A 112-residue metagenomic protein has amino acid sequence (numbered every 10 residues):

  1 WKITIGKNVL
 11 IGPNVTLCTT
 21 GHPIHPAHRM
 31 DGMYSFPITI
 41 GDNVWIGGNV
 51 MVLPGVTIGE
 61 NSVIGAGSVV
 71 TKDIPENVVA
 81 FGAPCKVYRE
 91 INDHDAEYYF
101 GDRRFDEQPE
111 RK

Functional and structural regions predicted by a protein language model:
W1-I3, S68, E76-V78, K86: Glycine-centered loop/turn positions within well-structured domains that cap or flank conserved ligand/cofactor-binding
W1-T57, A83, E90-N92, A96-Y99: Flexible, glycine/small-residue-enriched loop-and-beta-strand segment within the central core of proteins
G6-G12, N61, G65-G67, N77: Outer-envelope exported proteins of Gram-negative bacteria
W45, V63, V79-F81: Short-chain dehydrogenase/reductase
G48-K72: Beta-rich strand-turn-strand
K72-N77, E107: Short arginine-rich
A96-K112: Acidic/histidine-enriched, glycine/proline-rich intrinsically disordered or flexible terminal extensions
